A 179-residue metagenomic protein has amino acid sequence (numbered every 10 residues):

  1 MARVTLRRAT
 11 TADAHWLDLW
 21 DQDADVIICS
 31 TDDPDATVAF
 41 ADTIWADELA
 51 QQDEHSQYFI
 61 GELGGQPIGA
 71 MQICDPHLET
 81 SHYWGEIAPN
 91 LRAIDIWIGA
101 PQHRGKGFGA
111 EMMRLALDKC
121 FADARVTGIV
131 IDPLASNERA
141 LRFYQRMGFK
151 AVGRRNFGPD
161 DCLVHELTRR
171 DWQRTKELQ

Functional and structural regions predicted by a protein language model:
M1-R3, R8-A46, W172-Q179: A short, well-structured alpha-helix characteristic of acyl/acetyltransferase catalytic modules
T43-H103, K119, R170: Acetyl-CoA-dependent GNAT
H103, G107-A116: Conserved acetyl-CoA pyrophosphate-binding loop and the N-cap/start of the following alpha-helix in GNAT-like
A110-E111, A135-G153: Conserved active-site alpha-helix within GNAT-family acetyltransferase domains
M113-F121, Q145: A conserved short alpha-helix in the GNAT/GCN5 acetyltransferase fold that borders and helps form the acetyl-CoA
A122-D132: Conserved GNAT acetyl-CoA-binding A-motif
V130-L141, F157-D161, T168: Conserved beta-strand-loop-alpha-helix junction that forms the acyl-donor binding cleft
R146, R155-Q179: Terminal substrate-recognition subdomain of acyl/acetyltransferases
